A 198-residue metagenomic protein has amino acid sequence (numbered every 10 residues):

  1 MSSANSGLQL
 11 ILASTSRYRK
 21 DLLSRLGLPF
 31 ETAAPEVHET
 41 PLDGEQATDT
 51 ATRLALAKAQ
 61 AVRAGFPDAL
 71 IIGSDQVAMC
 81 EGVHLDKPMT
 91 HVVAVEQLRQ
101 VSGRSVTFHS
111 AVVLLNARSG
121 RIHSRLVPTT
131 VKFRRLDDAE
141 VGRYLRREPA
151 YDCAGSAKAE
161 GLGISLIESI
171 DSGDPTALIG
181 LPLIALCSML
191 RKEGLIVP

Functional and structural regions predicted by a protein language model:
S2-I11, A47-P198: Anionic-ligand binding patches
N5-L28: N-terminal beta1-alpha1 ligand-phosphate binding loop
T15, P35, A117: Cofactor-binding loop segments of dinucleotide-utilizing enzymes, especially the Rossmann-like FAD- and NAD(P)+-binding
D21-R25, L42, A64-G65: Short loop/helix-cap segments at secondary-structure boundaries that form the rim of catalytic
G27-G44, I122-P128: Short glycine-rich, Thr/Ser-proximal phosphate-binding strand/loop in the N-terminal lobe of ATP-dependent enzymes
